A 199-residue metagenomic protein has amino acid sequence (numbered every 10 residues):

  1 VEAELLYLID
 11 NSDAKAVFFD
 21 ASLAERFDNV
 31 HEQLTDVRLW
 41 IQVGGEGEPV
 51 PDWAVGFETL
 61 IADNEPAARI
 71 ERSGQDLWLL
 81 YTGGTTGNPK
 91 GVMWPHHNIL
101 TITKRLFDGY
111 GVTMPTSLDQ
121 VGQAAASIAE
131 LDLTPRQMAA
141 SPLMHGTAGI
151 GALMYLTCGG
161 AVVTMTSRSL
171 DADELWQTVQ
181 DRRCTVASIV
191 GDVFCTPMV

Functional and structural regions predicted by a protein language model:
V1-E4, P95, D171: Short loop/turn segments at beta->alpha junctions
V1-T59: Structural core segment of the AMP-binding/adenylate-forming
S12-K15, E32-G44, L131, P135-M138 (+2 more regions): Conserved helix-loop-beta element of the AMP-binding
F19-D28, G47, S141, S167 (+1 more regions): Adenylate-forming
D63-G83, G87-N88, S127-Q137: Conserved pre-ATP/AMP-binding loop-to-beta segment of ANL
L77-S117: Conserved AMP-binding A3 loop
L100-A139, M144-S188: Conserved AMP-binding/adenylation subdomain of ANL enzymes
